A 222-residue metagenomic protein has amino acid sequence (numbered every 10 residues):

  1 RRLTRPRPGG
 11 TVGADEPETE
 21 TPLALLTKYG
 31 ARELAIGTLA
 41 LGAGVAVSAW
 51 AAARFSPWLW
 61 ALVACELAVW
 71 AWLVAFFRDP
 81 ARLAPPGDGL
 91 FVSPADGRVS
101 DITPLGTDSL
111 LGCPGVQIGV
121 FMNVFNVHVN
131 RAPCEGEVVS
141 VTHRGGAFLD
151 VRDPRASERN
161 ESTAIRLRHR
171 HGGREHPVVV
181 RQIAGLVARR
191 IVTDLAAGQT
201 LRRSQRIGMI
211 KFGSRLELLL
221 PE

Functional and structural regions predicted by a protein language model:
R2-E222: Contiguous, well-folded functional domains in the mature portion of proteins
